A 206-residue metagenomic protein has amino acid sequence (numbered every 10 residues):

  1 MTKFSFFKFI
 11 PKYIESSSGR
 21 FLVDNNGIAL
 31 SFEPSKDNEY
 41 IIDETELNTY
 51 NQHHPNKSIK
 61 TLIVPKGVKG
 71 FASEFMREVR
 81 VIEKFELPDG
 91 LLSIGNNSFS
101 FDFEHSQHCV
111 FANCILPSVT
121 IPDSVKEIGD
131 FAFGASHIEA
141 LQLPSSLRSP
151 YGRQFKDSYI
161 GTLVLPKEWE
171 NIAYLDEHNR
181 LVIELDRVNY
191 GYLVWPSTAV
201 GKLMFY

Functional and structural regions predicted by a protein language model:
M1-T45, P55-G70, R80-S93, F101-E127 (+3 more regions): Structural signature of tandem-repeat unit edges
N48-T49: Long, charge-patterned amphipathic interaction tracts in eukaryotic proteins
